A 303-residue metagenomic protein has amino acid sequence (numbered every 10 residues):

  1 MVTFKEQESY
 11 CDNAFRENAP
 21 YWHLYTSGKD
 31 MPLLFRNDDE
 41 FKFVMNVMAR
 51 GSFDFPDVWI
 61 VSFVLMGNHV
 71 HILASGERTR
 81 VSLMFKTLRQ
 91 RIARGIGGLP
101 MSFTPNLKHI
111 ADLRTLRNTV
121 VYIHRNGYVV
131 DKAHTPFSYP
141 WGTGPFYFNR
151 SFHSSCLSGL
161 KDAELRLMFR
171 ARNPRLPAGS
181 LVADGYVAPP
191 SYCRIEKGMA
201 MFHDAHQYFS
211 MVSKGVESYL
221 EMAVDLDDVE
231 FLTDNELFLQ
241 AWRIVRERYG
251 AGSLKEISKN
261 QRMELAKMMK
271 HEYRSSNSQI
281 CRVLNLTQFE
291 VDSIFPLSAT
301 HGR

Functional and structural regions predicted by a protein language model:
M1-S62, G76-R303: Short Pro-Cys-Gly-centered "Cys-loop" motif that presents a nucleophilic cysteine in a tight turn
S62-N68: Short, charge-patterned binding micro-sites
N68-G76: Short beta-strand->loop micro-motif that forms the acidic, two-metal-ion catalytic signature in nucleotide-processing
